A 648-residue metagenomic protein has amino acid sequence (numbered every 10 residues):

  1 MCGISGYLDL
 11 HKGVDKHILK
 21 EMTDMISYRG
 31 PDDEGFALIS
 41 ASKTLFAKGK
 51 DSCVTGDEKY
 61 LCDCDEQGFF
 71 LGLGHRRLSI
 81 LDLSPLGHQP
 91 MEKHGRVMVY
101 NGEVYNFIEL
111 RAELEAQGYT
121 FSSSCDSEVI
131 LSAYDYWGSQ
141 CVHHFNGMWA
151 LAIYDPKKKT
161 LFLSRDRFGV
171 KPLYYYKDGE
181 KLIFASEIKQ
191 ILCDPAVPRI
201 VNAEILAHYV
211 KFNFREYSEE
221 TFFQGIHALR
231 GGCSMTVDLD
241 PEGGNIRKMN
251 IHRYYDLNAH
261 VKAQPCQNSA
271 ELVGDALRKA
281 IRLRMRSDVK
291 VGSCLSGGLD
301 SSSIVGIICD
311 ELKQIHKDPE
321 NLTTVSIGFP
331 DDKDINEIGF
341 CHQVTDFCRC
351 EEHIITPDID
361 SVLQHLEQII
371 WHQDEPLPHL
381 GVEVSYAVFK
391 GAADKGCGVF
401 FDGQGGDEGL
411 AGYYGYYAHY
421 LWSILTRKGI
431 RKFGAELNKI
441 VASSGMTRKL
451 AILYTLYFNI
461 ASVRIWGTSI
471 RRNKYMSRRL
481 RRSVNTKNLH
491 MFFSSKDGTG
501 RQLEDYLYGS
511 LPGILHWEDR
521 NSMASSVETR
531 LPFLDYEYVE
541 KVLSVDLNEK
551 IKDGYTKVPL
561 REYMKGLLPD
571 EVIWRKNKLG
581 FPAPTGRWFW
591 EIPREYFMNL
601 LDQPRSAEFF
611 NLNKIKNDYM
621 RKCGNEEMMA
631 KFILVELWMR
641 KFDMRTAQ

Functional and structural regions predicted by a protein language model:
M1-D374, S385, G566, E571: Cysteine-centered catalytic environments shared across enzyme families
M1-I4, Q140, C193-D194, P198 (+4 more regions): Adenosyl-5′-phosphate
F36, P172-Y175, S303-G306, G409 (+3 more regions): Generic hydrophobic alpha-helical membrane-span motif
I39-C62, F70, H75, E180 (+4 more regions): Glycine-rich active-site loop/lid subdomains used to bind and stabilize high-energy intermediates
A41, L295-G297, G405, K578-P582: A glycine-rich phosphate-binding loop feature that marks nucleotide/adenosyl-phosphate handling sites
C125-V129, D300, D358-V362, V384 (+5 more regions): Short, conserved alpha-helical segments within structured domains
D126-S127, N146-M148, A203, I338 (+6 more regions): Conserved glycosyltransferase catalytic-site signature
P241, G406, M639: Flexible, active-site-proximal loop/turn residues at the rims of small-molecule/cofactor binding pockets and catalytic
